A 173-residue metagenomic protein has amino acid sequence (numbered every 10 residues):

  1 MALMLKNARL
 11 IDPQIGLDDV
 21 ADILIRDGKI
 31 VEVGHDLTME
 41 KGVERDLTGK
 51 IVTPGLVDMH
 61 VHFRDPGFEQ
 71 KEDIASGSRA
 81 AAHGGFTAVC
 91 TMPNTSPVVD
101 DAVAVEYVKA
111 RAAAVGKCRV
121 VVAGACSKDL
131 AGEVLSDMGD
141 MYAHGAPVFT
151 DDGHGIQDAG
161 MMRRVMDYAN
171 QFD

Functional and structural regions predicted by a protein language model:
M1-A2, E40-G42, T48, M59 (+4 more regions): Short coil/turn connectors at secondary-structure junctions
M1-M4, R9-P54: Histidine-rich, glycine-flanked metal-binding segment
A8, I23, G28, G49 (+5 more regions): Divalent metal-coordination and catalytic microenvironments
I11, M92, D152: Conserved residues at the C-terminal ends of beta-strands
L24, E32, D46, L56-D58 (+3 more regions): Short, conserved beta-strand segments within well-ordered enzyme catalytic domains that often line or immediately flank
K50-A112: Metal-associated gating/positioning segment near the N- to mid-region
T95-E106, R111-D173: Histidine/acidic-residue-rich, glycine-tolerant segments that coordinate divalent metal ions
